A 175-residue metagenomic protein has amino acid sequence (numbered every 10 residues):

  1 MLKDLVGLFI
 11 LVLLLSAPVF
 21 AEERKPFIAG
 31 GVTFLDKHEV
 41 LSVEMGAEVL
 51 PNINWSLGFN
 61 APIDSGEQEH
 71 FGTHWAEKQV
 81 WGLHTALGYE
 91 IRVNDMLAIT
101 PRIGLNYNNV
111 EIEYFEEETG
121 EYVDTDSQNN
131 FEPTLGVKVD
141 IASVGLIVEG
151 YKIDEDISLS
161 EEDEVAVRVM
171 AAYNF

Functional and structural regions predicted by a protein language model:
M1-K25, F175: Cleavable N-terminal export/targeting peptides
V19-E69: Short glycine/proline- and aromatic-enriched beta-strand/turn motifs that initiate or cap beta-hairpins
P26, E39-M45, W81-T85, F131-L135 (+1 more regions): Hydrophobic, lipid-facing positions within transmembrane beta-strands of outer-membrane proteins
P26-I28, P51-L57, D95-I99, I141-V148: Repeated loop/turn-to-beta-strand initiation elements of outer-membrane beta-barrel proteins
G30-S42, V93-D95, D154-V165: Solvent-exposed loop/turn segments connecting transmembrane beta-strands in outer-membrane beta-barrel proteins
V32-D36, F59-S65, I91, L105-E111 (+3 more regions): Transmembrane beta-strands of outer-membrane beta-barrel pores
W55-L57, A61-W81, Y107-F131, D154-E162 (+1 more regions): Flexible, solvent-exposed loop segments that connect beta-strands
V139-G145, E162-F175: Outer-membrane beta-barrel "beta-signal"
